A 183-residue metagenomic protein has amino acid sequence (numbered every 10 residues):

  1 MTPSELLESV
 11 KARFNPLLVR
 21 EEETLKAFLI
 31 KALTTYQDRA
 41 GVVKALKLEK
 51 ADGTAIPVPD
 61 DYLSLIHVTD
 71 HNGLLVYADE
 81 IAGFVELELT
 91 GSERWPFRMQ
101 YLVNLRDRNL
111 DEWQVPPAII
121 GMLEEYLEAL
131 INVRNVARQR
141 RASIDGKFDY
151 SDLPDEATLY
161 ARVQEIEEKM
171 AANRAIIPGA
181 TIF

Functional and structural regions predicted by a protein language model:
M1-A27, P178-F183: Short, intrinsically disordered N-terminal pre-domain segments
M1-L6, Y77-F183: Internal mixed-charge
F14, L33-A40, I131, N135: Sec/Tat-exported extracytoplasmic proteins
F14-L17, Y36, M170-I177: Short, flexible helical or helix-coil boundary motifs
E21-R39: Amphipathic alpha-helical segments that form the core helices of the histone-fold
V42-I56: Short, charged early-sequence alpha-helical segments and their helix-coil boundaries
V43, N72-D79: Surface-exposed loop/edge segments in extracytoplasmic proteins
A55-G73: Solvent-exposed beta-hairpin/edge-strand motifs
